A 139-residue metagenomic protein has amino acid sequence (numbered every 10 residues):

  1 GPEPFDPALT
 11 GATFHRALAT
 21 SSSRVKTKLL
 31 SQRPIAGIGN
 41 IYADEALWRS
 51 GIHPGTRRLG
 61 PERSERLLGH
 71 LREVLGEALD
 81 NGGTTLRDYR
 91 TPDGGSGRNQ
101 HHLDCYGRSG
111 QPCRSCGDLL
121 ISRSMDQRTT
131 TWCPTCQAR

Functional and structural regions predicted by a protein language model:
G1-G51, R58-P61, L67: Phosphate/anion-contacting hairpin/loop surfaces
A8, G60, S64-E65, T130 (+1 more regions): Acidic, proline/glycine-enriched N-terminal capping motif
S23, T27, G55-T56, E77-T84: Intrinsically disordered or highly flexible coil/loop and linker segments, enriched in small and charged/polar residues
S31, T56, R98-H101: Residue-level detector of alpha-helix boundaries and kinks
D44, W48, E73-G76, P134: Generic alpha-helical structural context detector
R57-D80: Charge-dense polyanion-binding interfaces
L79-R139: C-terminal accessory segment of soluble enzyme catalytic cores
